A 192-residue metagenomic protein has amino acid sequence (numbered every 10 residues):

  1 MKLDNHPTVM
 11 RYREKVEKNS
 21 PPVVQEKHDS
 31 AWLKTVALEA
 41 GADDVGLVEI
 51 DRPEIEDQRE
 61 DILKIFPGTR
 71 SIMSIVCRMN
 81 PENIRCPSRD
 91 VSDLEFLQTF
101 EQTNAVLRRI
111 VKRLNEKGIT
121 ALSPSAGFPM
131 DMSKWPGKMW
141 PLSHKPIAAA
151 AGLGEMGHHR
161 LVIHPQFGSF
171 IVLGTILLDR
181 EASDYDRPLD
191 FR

Functional and structural regions predicted by a protein language model:
M1-T103: Non-catalytic, usually N-terminal nucleic-acid engagement modules in DNA/RNA processing proteins
E56, I62, D93-R192: Catalytic cores of enzyme domains
